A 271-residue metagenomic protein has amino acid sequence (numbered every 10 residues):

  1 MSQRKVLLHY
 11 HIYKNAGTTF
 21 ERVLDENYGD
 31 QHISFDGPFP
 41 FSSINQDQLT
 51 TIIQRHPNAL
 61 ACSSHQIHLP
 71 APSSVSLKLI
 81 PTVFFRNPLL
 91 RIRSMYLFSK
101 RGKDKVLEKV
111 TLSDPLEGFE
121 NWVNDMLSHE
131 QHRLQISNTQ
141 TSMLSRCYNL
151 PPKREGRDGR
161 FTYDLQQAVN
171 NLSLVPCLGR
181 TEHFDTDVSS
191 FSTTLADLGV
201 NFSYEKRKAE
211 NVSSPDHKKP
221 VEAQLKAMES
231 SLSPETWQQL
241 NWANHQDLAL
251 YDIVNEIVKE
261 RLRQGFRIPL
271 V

Functional and structural regions predicted by a protein language model:
M1-K5, R267-V271: Juxtamembrane luminal stem/stalk of type II transmembrane Golgi/ER carbohydrate-processing enzymes
L7-G37, S43: N-terminal pre-catalytic "stem/leader" segment of glycosyltransferase-like enzymes
L8-I12, I80, V175-H183, E235-W242: Conserved aromatic-histidine-acidic binding/catalytic patches
T18, V23, S94, R101 (+1 more regions): Active-site-proximal flexible loops/turns
T18-V23, R86-P88, T181: Conserved beta-strand->loop/alpha-helix structural units within folded catalytic cores of enzymes with alpha/beta
E21-D25, V188-S192, L248, D252-N255: Non-transmembrane alpha-helical segments in soluble domains of secreted/periplasmic/extracellular proteins
F41-V83, L90-R207, K226: PAPS-dependent sulfotransferase catalytic domain
Q46-D47, S63-P70, Q166, F202-Q264 (+1 more regions): PAPS-dependent sulfotransferase catalytic core
